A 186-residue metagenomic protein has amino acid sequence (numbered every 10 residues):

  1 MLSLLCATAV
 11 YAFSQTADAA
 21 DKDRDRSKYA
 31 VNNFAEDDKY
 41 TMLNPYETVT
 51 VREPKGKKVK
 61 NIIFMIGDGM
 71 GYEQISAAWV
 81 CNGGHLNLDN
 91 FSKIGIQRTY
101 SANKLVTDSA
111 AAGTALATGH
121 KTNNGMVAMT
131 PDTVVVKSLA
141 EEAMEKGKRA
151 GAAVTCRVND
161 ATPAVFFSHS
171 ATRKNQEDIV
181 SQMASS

Functional and structural regions predicted by a protein language model:
M1-A9: Bacterial N-terminal signal peptides
C6, T16-A17: Intrinsically disordered, low-complexity serine/threonine-rich segments
V10-S14: Juxtamembrane cytosolic interface motif at the C-terminal end of transmembrane helices
A17-S186: N-terminal catalytic scaffold of extracellular/periplasmic and nuclease hydrolases that process anionic headgroups
